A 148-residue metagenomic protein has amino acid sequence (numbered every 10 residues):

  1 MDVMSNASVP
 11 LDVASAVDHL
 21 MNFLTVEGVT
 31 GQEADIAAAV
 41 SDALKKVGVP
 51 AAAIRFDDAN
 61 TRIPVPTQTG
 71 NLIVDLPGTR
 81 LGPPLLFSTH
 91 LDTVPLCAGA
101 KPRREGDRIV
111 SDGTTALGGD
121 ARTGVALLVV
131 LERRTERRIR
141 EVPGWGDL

Functional and structural regions predicted by a protein language model:
D2-Q32: N-terminal capping segment at the start of a domain
D12-H19, Q32-V40, G70, P83 (+1 more regions): General structural feature for long, well-ordered alpha-helical segments within catalytic domains of soluble enzymes
M21-T25, F56, I109, G113-A116: Short amphipathic alpha-helical segments at helix-loop
N22-V29, K45-P50, R133-R140: Generic secondary-structure signature for well-ordered alpha-helical cores
V26-G28, D58, T89, L148: Short glycine-centered, acidic/aromatic-flanked micro-motifs in structured strand/loop junctions that mark active-site
V29-T79: A non-catalytic alpha/beta surface segment that caps or lines the substrate-entry region of metallo-dependent hydrolase
A43, Q68, D75-P77, L81-L148: Active-site metal-coordination/substrate-binding segment of hydrolases, especially metallo-dependent peptidases
